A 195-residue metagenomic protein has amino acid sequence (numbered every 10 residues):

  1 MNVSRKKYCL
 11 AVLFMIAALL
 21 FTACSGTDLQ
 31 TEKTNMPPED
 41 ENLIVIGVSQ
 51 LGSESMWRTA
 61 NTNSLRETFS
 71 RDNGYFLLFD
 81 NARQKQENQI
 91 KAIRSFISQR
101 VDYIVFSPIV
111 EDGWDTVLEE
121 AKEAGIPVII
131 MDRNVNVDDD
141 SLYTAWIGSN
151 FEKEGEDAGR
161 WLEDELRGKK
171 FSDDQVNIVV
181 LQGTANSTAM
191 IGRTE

Functional and structural regions predicted by a protein language model:
N2-A11: Bacterial N-terminal signal peptides that target proteins for export
R5, C24-E195: A residue-level marker of the well-folded mature domains of exported/periplasmic proteins
A17-A18: Residue-level signal for mature regions of secreted extracellular proteins and peptides
